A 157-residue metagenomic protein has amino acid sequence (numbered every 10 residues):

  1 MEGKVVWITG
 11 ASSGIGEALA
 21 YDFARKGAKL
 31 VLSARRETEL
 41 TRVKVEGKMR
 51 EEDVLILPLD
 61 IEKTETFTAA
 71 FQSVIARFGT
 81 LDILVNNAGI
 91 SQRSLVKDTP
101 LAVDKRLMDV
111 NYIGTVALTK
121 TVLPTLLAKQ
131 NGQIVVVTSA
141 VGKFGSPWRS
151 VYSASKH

Functional and structural regions predicted by a protein language model:
S12-S13: Conserved glycine-rich cofactor-binding loop
K26-V43: Conserved glycine-rich Rossmann-like NAD(P)H-binding loop of the short-chain dehydrogenase/reductase
L59-A69, L101: The beta1-alpha1 cofactor-binding region of Rossmann-like NAD(H)/NADP(H)-dependent oxidoreductases
L95-V96, P100-R106: Substrate-binding pocket helix/loop in short-chain dehydrogenase/reductase
K97, F144-S150: Active-site loop immediately N-terminal to the catalytic Tyr-X3-Lys motif of short-chain dehydrogenase/reductase
T119, S155: Active-site helix of classical SDR
S139: Residue(s) in the substrate-gating loop at a strand-loop-helix junction that position the organic substrate next
